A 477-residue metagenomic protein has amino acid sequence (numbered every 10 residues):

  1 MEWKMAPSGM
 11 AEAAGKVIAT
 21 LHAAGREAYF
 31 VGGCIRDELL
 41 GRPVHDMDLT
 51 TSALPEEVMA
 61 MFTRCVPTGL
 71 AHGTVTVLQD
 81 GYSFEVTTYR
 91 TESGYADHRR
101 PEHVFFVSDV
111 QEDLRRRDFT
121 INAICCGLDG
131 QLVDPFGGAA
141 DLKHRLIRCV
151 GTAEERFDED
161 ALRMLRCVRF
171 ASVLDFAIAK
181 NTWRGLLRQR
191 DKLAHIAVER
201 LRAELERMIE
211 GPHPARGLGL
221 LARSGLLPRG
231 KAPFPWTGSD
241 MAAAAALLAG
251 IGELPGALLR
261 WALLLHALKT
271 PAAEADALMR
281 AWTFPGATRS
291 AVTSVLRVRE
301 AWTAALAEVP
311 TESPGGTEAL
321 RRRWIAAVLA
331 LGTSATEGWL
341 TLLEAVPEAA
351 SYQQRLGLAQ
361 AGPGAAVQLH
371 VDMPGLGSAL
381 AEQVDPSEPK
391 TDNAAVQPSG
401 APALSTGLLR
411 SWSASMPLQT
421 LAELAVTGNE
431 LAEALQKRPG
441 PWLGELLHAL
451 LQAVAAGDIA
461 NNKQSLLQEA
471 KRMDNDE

Functional and structural regions predicted by a protein language model:
M1-E477: Catalytic cores of the polymerase beta-like nucleotidyltransferase superfamily and closely associated nucleotide
